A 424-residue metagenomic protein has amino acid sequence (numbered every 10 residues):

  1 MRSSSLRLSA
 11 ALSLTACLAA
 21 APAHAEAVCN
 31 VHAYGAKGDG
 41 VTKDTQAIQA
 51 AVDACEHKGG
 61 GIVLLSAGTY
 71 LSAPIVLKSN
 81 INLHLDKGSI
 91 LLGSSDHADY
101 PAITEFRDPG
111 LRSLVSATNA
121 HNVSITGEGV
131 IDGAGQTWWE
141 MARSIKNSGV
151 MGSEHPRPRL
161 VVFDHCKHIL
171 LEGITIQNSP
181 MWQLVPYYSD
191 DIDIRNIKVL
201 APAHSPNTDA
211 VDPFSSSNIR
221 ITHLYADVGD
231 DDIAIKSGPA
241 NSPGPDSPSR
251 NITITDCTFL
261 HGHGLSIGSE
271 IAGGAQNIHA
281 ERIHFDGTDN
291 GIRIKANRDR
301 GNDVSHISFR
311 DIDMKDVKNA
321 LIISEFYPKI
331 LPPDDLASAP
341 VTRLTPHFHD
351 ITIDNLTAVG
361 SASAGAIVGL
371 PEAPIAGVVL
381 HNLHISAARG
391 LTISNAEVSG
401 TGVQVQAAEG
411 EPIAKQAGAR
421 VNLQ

Functional and structural regions predicted by a protein language model:
M1-A10: Bacterial N-terminal signal peptides that target proteins for export
R2-S3, C17-A20, L65, I233: Short intrinsically disordered, low-complexity coil segments enriched in acidic
S9-A19: Bacterial N-terminal signal peptides
H24-Q424: Extracellular/periplasmic carbohydrate-active domains that bind, remodel, or depolymerize complex polysaccharides
